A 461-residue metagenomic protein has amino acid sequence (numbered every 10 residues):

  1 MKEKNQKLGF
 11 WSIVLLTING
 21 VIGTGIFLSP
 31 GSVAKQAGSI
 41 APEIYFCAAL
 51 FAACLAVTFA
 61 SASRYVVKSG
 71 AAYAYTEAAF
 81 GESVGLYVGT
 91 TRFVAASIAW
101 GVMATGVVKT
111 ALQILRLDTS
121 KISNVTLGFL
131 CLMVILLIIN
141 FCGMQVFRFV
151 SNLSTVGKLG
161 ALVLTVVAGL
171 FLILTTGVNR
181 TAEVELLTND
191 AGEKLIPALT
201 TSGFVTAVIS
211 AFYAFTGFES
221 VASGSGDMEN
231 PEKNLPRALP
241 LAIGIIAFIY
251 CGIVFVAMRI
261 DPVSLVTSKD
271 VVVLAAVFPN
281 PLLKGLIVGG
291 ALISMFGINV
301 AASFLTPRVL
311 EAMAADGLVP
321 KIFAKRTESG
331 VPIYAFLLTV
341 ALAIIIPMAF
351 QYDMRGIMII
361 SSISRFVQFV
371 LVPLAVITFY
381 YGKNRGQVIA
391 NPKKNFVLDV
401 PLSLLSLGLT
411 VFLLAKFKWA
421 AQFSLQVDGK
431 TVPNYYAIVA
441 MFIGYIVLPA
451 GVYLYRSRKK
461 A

Functional and structural regions predicted by a protein language model:
M1-G31, K35-I40, F46, A53 (+6 more regions): Membrane-interface "cap" regions at the ends of multi-pass membrane proteins
E3-K4, A41-P42, F46, D118-N124 (+1 more regions): Helix-loop-helix junctions that connect adjacent transmembrane segments in multi-pass membrane transporters
N5, G9-F10, S97, T126-L130 (+5 more regions): Loop-to-transmembrane helix boundary motifs in multi-pass membrane proteins
Q6-T17, G81-V94, G128-L132, I196-I209 (+4 more regions): Select transmembrane alpha-helical segments in multipass membrane proteins
S32-K35, I44, C54-M133, L137-F141 (+3 more regions): Hydrophobic transmembrane alpha-helices that form the core helical bundles of multi-pass secondary transporters
A74-Y75, G81, Q113-D118, E185-K194 (+3 more regions): TM-loop-TM module centered on a large, flexible mid-protein loop between adjacent transmembrane helices in multi-pass
V125-A182, L239-G244, S361-V372, L398-L405 (+1 more regions): Membrane-interface loop-to-helix entry segments
V150-L153, I322-V331, F369-I438: C-terminal membrane-solvent junction of multi-pass transporters and transport-like membrane proteins
